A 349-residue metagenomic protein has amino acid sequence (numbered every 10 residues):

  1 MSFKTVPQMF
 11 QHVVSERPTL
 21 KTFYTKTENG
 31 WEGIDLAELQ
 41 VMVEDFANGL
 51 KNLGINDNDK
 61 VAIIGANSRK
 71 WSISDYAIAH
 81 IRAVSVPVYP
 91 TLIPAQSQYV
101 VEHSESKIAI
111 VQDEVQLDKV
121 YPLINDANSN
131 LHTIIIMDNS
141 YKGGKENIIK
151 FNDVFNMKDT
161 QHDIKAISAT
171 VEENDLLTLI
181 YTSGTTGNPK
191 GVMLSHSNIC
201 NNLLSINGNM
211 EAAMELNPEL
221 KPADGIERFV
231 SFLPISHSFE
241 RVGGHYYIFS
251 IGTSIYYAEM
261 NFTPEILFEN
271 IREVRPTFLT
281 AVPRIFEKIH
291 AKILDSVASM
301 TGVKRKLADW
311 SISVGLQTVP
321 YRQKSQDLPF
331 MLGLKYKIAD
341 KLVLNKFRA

Functional and structural regions predicted by a protein language model:
M9-I34, K142: AMP-dependent adenylate-forming
F10-Q11, H80-D153: Structural core segment of the AMP-binding/adenylate-forming
P18-K21, I136, T160-Y181, N188 (+1 more regions): Conserved pre-ATP/AMP-binding loop-to-beta segment of ANL
T22-Y76, I93-Q98, K150-N156: Conserved AMP-binding/adenylate-forming core of the ANL superfamily
G33-A37, L177-L204: Conserved AMP-binding A3 loop
K60, A66-V86, P90-P94, E102-I108 (+2 more regions): A short helix-loop-beta submotif of the ANL/AMP-binding
D118-E173, I293-K346: ANL superfamily adenylate-forming
L203-R228, I235-L344: Conserved AMP-binding/adenylation subdomain of ANL enzymes
